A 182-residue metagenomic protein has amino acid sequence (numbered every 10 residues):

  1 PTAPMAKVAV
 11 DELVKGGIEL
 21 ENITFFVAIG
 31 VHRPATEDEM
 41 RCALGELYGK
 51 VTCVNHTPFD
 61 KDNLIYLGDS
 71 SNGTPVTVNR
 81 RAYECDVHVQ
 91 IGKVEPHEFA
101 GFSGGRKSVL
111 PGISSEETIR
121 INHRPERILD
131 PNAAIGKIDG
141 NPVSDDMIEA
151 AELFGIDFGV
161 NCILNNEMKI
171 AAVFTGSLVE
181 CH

Functional and structural regions predicted by a protein language model:
P1-A35: N-terminal active-site beta-alpha-beta segment that forms phosphate/nucleotide-binding and substrate-recognition loops
T2-V10, E39-R41, F102-K107: "Short basic amphipathic alpha-helical interaction patches in structured regions
E19-I23, G49-K50, K61, Y83-V87 (+3 more regions): Short coil/turn connectors at secondary-structure junctions
I23-C42, N55-D62, R127-I128, N161-I170: Short connector loops at secondary-structure junctions
A35-F102: An acidic, phosphate/nucleotide-engaging active-site surface
E98-R120: A short, gly/pro- and small-residue-rich
R120-I138: A gly/proline- and charged-residue-enriched helix-loop-helix capping module
A134-H182: Membrane-embedded hairpin module used as a gating/binding unit in multi-pass transport and secretion proteins
